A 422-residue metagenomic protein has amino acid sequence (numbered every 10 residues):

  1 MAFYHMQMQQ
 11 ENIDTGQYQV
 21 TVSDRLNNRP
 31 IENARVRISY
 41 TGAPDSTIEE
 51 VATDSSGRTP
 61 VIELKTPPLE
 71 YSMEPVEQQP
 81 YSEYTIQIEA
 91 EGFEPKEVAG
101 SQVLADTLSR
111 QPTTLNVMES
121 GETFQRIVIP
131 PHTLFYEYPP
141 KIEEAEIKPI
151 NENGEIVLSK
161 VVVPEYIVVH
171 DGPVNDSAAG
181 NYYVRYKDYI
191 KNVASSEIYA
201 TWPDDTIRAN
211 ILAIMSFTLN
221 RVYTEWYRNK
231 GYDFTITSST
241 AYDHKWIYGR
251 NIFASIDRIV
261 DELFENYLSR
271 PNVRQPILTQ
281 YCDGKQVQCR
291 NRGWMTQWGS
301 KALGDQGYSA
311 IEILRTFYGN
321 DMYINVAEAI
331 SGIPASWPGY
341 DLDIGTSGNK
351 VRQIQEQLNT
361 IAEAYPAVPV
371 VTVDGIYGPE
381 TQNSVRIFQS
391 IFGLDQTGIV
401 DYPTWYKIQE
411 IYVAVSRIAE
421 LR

Functional and structural regions predicted by a protein language model:
A2-I13, N33-R37, A52, R58-L64 (+1 more regions): Conserved, single-site charged/polar hotspot
Q7-Q9, I13-T15, Q19-E32, T41-A43: Structural motif
G16, T47, S82: Exposed loop/turn and edge beta-strand positions of beta-sandwich/beta-sheet ligand-binding modules
R29-V36, Y81: Short flexible loop/turn segments that cap and initiate beta-strands
G42-S46, E77-Q79, E363-A367: Short, solvent-exposed loop/turn segments that connect beta-strands within catalytic domains and beta-strand-rich
P44-S72: Short, acidic Ser/Thr/Gly-rich low-complexity loop/linker segments typical of extracellular and cell-surface proteins
L69-A99: A short, solvent-exposed loop/turn motif at the edges and junctions of modular extracellular/periplasmic domains
